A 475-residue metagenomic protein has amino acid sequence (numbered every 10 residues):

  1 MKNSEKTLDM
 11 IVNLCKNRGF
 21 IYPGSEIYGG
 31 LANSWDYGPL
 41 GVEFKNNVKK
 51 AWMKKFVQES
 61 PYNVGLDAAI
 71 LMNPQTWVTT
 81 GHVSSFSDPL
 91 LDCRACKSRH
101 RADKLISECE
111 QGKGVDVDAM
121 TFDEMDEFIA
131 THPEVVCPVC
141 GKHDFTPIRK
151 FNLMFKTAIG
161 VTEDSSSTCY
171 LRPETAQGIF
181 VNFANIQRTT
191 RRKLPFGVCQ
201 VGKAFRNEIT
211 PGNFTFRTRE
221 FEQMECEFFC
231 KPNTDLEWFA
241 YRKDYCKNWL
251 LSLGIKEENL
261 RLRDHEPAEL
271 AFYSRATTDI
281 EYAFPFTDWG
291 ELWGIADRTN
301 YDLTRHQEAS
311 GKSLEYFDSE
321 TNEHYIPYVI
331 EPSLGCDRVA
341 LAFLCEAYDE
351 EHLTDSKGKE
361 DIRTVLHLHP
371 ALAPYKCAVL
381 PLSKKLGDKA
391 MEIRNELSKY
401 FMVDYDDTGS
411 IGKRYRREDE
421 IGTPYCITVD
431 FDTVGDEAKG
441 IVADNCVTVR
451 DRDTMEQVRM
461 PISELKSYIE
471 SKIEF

Functional and structural regions predicted by a protein language model:
M1-F475: NTP/phosphate- and nucleic-acid-binding module
